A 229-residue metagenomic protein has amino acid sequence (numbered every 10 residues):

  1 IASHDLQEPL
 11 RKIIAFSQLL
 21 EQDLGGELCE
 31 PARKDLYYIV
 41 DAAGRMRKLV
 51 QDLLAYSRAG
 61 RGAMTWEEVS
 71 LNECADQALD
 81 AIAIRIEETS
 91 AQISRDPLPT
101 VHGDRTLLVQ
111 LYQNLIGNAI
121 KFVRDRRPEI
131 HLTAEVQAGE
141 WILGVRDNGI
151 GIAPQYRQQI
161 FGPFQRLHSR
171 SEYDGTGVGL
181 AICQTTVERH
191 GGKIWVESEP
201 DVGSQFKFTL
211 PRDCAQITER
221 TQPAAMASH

Functional and structural regions predicted by a protein language model:
D41-M46: Short alpha-helical segment of the dimerization/phosphotransfer core of two-component systems
T65-D80, H131: A conserved beta-strand-to-alpha-helix junction within the catalytic ATP-binding
I84, I150-G151: Glycine-rich G1-box
A119-I120: Short helix-loop "hinge" at the ATP-lid/N-box region of the Bergerat-fold HATPase_c
I152-F164: Short conserved segment of the HATPase_c
G179, C183: Short alpha-helical Gxxx[C/S/T] motif in the catalytic ATP-binding
G191-E197: Glycine-rich ATP-binding loops of the HATPase_c
